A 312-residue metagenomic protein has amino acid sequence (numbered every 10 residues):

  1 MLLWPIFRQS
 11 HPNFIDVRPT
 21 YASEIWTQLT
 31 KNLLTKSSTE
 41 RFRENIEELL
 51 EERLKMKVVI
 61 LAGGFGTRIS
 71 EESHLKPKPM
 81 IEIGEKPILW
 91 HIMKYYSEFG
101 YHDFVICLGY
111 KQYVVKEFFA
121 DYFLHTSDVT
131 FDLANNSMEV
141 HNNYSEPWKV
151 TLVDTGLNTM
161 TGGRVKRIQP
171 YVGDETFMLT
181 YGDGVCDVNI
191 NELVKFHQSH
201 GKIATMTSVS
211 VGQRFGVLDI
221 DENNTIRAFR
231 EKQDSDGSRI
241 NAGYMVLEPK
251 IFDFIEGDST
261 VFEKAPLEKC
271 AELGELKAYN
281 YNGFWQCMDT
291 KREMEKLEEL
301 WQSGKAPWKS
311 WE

Functional and structural regions predicted by a protein language model:
L3, F7-N13, P19-L34, N45: N-terminal amphipathic/hydrophobic targeting modules at extreme N-termini, encompassing cleavable Sec/SRP-type signal
E40-K55: Short, Lys/Arg-enriched N-terminal segments with co-localized hydrophobic residues within the first ~10-30 amino acids
E52-D121, L152: N-terminal glycine-rich phosphate-binding loop and ensuing alpha1 helix
V58-I60, I106, L179, A204-T207 (+1 more regions): Structural beta-sheet core signal
M80, V217-I220, L267, A278: A structural signal for short hydrophobic beta-strand segments in well-ordered beta-sheet cores
V115-D221: Conserved beta-loop-beta/alpha segment of the NTase-like Rossmann-fold superfamily that binds/positions NTPs
T176-M178, V185, I190-Q198, S210-Q213 (+1 more regions): Catalytic-core segments of class I nucleotidyltransferases/pyrophosphorylases that form NMP-activated intermediates
